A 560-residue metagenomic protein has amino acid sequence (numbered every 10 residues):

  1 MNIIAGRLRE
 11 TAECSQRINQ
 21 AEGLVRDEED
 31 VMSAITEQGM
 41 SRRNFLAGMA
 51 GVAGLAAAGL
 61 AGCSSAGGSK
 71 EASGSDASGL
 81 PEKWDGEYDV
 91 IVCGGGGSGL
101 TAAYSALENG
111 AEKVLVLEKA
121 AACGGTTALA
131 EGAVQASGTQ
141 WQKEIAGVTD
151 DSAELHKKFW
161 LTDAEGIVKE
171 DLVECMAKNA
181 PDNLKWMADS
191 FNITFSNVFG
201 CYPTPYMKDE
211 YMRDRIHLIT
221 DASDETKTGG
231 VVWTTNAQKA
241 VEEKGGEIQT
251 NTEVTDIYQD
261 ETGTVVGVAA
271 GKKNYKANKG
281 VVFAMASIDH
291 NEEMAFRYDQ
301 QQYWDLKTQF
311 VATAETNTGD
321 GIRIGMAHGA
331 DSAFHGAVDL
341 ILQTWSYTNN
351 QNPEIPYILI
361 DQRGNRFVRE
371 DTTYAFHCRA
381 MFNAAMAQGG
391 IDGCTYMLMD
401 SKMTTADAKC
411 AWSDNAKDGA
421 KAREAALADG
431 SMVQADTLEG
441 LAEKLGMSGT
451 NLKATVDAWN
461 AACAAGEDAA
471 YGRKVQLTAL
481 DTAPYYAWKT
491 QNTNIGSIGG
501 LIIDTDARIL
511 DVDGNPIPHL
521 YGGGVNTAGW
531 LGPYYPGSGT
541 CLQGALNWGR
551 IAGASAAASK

Functional and structural regions predicted by a protein language model:
M1-S41, G51-A58: N-terminal secretory signal peptides
G86-Y88, G271-G280: Core beta-strand elements of the Rossmann-like FAD/NAD(P) dinucleotide-binding domain in flavoenzyme oxidoreductases
V90-L115: N-terminal Rossmann-like FAD-binding beta1-loop-alpha1 element of flavoenzymes
N109-T127: Glycine-rich FAD pyrophosphate-binding loop
M176-K272, E292-E293, C463-T482: Conserved redox-cofactor binding core of oxidoreductases
K276-Q343, I551: Glycine-rich loop(s) and the adjacent beta-strand/alpha-helix scaffold that form part
I322-I324, H328-M447: An anion/pyrophosphate-binding glycine-rich loop and adjacent beta-alpha core in soluble alpha-beta enzymes
N451-W530, Y534: A glycine-rich dinucleotide-binding beta-alpha-beta segment and adjacent secondary-structure elements that constitute
